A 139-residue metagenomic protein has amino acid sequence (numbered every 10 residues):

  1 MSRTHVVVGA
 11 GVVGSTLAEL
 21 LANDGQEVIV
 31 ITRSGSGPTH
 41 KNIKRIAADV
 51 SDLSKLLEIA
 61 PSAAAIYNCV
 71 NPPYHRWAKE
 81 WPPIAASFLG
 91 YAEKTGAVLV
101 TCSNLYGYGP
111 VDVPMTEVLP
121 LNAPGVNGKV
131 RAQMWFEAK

Functional and structural regions predicted by a protein language model:
H5-G9: Conserved N-terminal Rossmann-fold NAD(P)-binding element of oxidoreductases
A10, R33: Cofactor-binding loop segments of dinucleotide-utilizing enzymes, especially the Rossmann-like FAD- and NAD(P)+-binding
V13: Hydrophobic/small residue at the entry helix of a nucleotide-binding pocket
L21: Aromatic pocket-lining residues of Rossmann-like dinucleotide-binding sites
D24: Conserved dinucleotide-binding and phosphotransfer motif residues
E27-I29, A86-W135: Conserved Rossmann-fold NAD(P)-dependent oxidoreductase catalytic core, especially the SDR/UDP-sugar
S36-T95, Y108: NAD(P)H-binding glycine-rich loop region in Rossmannoid oxidoreductase-like domains and their noncatalytic homologs
